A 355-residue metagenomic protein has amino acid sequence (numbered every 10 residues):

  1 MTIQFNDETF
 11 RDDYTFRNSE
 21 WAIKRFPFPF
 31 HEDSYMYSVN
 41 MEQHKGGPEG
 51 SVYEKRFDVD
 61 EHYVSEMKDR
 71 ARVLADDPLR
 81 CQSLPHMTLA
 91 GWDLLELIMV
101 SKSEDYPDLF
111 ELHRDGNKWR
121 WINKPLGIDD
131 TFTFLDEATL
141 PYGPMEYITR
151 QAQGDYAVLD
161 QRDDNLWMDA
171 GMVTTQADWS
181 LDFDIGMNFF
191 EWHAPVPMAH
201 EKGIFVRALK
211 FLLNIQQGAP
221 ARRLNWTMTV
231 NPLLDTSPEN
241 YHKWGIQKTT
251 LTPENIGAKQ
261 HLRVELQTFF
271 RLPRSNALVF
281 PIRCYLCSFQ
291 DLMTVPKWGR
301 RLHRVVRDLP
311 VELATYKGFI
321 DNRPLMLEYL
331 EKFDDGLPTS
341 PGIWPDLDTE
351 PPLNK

Functional and structural regions predicted by a protein language model:
M1-K355: Extended, well-ordered protein cores
